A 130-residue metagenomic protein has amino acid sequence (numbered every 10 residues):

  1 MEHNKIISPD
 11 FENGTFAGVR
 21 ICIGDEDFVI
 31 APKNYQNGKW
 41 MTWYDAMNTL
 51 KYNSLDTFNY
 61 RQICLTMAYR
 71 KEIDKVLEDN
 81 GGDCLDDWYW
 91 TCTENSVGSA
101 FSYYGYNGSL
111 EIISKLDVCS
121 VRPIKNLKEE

Functional and structural regions predicted by a protein language model:
M1-E12, T57-Q62, T66-Y69: N-terminal intrinsically disordered, low-complexity tails enriched in polar/charged
M1-Q36: GGW-centered surface loops in extracellular recognition modules
R20-C22, L50-S54, I124: Extracellular and analogous surface-interaction loops
D25-F28, S54-L55, Y60-L65, D86-W88 (+1 more regions): Short, surface-exposed beta-edge/turn micro-motifs
A31, K39-Q62: A short alpha-helix/helix-coil micro-patch that ends at or immediately precedes a cysteine
Q36-T42, G98-A100: Short, solvent-exposed loop/turn elements at domain surfaces
I63, R70-E130: C-terminal, surface-exposed recognition/capping segments
